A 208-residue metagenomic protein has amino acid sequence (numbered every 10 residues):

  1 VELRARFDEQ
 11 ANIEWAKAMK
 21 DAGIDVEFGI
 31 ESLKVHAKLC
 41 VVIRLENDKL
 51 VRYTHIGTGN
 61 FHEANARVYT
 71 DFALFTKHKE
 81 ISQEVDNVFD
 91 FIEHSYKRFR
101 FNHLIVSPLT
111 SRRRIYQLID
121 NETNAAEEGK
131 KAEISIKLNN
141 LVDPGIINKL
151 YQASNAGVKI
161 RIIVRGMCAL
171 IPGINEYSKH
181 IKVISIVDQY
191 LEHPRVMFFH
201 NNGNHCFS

Functional and structural regions predicted by a protein language model:
E2-R52, G57-N60, N65, E80 (+1 more regions): PLD/PLD-like phosphodiesterase catalytic module centered on the HKD motif
G23, F89, E93-Y96, T123: Structural signal for hydrophobic packing residues in well-ordered secondary-structure cores of soluble enzyme domains
F61-H94: Mobile "lid/hinge" segments at catalytic clefts and subdomain interfaces of large enzymes
V68-F75, F99-S107: Charged, low-complexity surface segments at secondary-structure and domain boundaries
S95-L104, G129-K131: Gly-rich Lys/Arg/Thr-decorated short loops/hinges at beta-loop-alpha junctions or inter-strand turns that position
